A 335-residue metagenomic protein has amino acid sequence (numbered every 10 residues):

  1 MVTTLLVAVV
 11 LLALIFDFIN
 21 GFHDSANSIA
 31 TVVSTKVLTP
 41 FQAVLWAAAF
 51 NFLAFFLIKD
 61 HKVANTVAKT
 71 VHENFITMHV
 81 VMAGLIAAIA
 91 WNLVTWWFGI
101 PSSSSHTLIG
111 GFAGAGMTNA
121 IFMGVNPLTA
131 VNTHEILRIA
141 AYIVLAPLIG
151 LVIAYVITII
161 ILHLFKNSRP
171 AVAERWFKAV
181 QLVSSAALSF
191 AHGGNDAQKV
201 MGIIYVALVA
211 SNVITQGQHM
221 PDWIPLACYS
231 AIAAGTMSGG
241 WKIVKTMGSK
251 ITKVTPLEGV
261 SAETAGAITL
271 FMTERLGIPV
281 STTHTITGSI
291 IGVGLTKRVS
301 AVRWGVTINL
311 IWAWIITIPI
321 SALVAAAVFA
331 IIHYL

Functional and structural regions predicted by a protein language model:
M1-L335: Multi-pass alpha-helical transmembrane bundle typical of ion/small-solute transporters and intramembrane aspartyl
